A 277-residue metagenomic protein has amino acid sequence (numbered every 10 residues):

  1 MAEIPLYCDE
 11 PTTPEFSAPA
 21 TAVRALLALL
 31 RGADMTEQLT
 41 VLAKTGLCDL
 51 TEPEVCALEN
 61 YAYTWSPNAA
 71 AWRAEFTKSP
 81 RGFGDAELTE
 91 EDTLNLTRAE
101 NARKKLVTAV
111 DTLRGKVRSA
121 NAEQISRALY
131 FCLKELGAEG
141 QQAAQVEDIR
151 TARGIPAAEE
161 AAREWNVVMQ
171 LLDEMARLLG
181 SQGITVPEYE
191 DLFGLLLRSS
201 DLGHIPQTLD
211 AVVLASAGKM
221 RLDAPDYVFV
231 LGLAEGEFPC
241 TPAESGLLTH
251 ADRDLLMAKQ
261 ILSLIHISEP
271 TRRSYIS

Functional and structural regions predicted by a protein language model:
M1-S268, R272-S274: Polyanion-engaging groove/track-forming segments
